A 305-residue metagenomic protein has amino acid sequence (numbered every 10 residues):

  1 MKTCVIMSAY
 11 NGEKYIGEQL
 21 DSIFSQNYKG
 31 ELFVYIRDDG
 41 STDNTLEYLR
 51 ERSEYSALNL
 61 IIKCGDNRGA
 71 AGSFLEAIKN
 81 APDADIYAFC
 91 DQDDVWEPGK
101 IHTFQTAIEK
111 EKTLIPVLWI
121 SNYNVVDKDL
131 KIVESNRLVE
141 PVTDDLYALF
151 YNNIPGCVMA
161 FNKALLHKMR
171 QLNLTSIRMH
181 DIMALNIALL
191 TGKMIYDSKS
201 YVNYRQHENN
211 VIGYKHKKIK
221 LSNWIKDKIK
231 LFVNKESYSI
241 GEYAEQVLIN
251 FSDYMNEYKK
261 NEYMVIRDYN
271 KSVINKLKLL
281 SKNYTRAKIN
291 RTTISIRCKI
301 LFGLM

Functional and structural regions predicted by a protein language model:
M1-K217, L301-L304: Nucleotide-sugar donor-binding/catalytic module of glycosyltransferases that assemble extracellular/cell-envelope
I177, R205-M305: C-terminal subregions of glycosyltransferases and related glycan-biosynthesis enzymes
